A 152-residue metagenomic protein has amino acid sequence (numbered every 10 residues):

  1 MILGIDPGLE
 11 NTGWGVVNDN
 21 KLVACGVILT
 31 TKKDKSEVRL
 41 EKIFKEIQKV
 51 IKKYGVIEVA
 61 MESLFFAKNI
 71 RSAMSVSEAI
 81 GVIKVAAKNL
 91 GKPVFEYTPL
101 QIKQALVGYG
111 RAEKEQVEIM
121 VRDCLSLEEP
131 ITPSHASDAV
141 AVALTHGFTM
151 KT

Functional and structural regions predicted by a protein language model:
M1-T152: Phosphate- and other anionic-substrate recognition elements at nucleic-acid/protein interfaces
